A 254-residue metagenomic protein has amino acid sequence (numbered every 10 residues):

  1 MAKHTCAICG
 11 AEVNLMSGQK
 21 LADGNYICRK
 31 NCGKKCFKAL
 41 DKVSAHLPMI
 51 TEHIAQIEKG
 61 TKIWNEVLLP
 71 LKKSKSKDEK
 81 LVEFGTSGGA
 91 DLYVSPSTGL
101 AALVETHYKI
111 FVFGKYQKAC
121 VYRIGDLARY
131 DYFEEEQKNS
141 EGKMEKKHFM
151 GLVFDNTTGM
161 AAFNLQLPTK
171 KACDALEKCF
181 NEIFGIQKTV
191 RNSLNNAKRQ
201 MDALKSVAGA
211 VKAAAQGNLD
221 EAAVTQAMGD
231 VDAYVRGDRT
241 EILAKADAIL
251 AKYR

Functional and structural regions predicted by a protein language model:
M1-G60: N-terminal cysteine/histidine-rich coordination modules
G18, A90-V94, C120: Short, exposed beta-strand/loop patches in secreted or surface proteins that constitute
K30-C32, V104-K109, D155-T157: Secondary-structure transition/turn motif
L40-T106: Anionic N-terminal interaction surfaces
G85-G89, K115-Q117, T157-M160: Glycine-centered tight beta-turn/hairpin loop motif at sheet-sheet or coil-to-beta transitions
G88-K115, V235-I242, A246-I249: Short, compositionally biased strand/turn segments that nucleate or flank brief secondary-structure elements
L100-K143: Phosphoinositide-binding peripheral membrane targeting modules
A128-R254: Acidic, Ser/Thr- and proline-rich intrinsically disordered linker/docking segments of eukaryotic scaffolds
